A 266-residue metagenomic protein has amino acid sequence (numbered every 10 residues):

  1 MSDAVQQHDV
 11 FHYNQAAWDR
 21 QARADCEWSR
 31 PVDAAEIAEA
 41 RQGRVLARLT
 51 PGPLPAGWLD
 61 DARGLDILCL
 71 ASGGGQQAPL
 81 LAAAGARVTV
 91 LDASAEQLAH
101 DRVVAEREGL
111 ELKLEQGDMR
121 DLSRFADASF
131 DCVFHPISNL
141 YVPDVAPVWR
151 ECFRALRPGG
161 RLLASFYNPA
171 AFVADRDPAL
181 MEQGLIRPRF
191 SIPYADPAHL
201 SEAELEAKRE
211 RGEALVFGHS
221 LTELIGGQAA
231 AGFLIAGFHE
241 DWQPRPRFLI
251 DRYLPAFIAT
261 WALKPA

Functional and structural regions predicted by a protein language model:
P31-L65: Conserved alpha-helix/loop element of class I SAM-dependent methyltransferases that forms part of the SAM/SAH-binding
L65-D121: Class I SAM-dependent methyltransferase SAM/SAH-binding core
R120-V133: A short acidic, Gly/Pro-enriched loop at the edge of an enzyme's catalytic core that lines a small-molecule cofactor
D131-A146: A short SAM/SAH-binding and catalytic strip from SAM-dependent methyltransferases
A146-R161: A short glycine-rich, Lys/Arg-flanked "PGG" loop and its adjoining helix->strand segment in the class I
R161-E202: Conserved class I S-adenosyl-L-methionine
L215-F238: Short alpha-helix
A231-F233, F248-A266: Core SAM-dependent methyltransferase catalytic element
